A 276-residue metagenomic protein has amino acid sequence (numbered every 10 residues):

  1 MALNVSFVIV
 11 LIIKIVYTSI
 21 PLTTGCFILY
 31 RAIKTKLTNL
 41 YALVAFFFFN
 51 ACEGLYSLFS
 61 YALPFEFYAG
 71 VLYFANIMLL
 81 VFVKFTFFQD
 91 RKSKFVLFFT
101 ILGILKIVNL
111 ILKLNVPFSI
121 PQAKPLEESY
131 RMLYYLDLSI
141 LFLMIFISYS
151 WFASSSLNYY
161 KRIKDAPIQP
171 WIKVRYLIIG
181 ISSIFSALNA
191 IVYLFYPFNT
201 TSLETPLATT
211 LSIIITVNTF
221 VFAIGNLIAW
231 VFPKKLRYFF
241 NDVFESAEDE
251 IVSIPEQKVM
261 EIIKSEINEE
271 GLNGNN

Functional and structural regions predicted by a protein language model:
A2-I20, N109-L157, S212-I215: Extracellular-loop-to-transmembrane junctions of the mid-late helices
V5-P21, L37-N109, F142, T205-A223: Individual alpha-helical transmembrane segments in multi-pass integral membrane proteins
T23-L29, M78-T86, S139-Q169: Alpha-helical transmembrane segments in multipass membrane proteins, preferentially the mid-helix core
F27-L37, S60-L63, F85-K92, V116-S119 (+3 more regions): Juxtamembrane transmembrane-helix termini
L55-L63, I111-K124, I191-E204: Juxtamembrane "helix-exit" motif on the non-cytosolic side of transmembrane helices
K84-E128, S246-I254: The cytoplasmic-loop to transmembrane-helix boundary for the fourth helix
F146-R162, P170-G274: C-terminal transmembrane-bundle signature of multipass membrane proteins, characterized by strong activation on
